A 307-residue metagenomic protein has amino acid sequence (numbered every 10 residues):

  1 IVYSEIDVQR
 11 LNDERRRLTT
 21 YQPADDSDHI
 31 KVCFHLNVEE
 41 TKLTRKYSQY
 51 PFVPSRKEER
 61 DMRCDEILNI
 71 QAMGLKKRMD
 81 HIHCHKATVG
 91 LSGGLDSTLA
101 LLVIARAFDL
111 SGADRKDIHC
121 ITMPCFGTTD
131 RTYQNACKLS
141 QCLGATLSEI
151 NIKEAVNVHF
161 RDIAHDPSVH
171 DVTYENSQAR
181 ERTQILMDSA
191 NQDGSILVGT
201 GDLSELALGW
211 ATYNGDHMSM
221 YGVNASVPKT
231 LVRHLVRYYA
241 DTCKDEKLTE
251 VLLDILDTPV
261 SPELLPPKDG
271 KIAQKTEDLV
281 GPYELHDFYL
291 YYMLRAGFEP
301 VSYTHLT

Functional and structural regions predicted by a protein language model:
I1-Y3: CN hydrolase (nitrilase-like) catalytic-core segments centered on the catalytic cysteine and neighboring Lys/Glu
V8-G93, S97-L306: ATP/NTP-dependent adenylation/nucleotidyl-transfer catalytic domains that generate, transfer, or process NMP-activated
